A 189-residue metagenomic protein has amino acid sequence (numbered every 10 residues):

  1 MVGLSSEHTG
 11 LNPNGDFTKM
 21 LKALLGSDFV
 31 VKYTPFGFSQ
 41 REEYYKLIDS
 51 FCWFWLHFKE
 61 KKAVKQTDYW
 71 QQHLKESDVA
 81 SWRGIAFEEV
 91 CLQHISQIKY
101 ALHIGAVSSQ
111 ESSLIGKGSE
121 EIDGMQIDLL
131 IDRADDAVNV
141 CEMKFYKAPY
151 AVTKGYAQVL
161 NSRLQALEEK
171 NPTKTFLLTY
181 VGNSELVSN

Functional and structural regions predicted by a protein language model:
M1-H8: Short acidic, hydrophobic short linear motifs in intrinsically disordered regions
L11-S27: Short amphipathic alpha-helical interaction segments
G15, Y33-T34: A generic structural-conservation signal
A23, T34-N189: A cross-kingdom feature that marks ATP-driven nucleic-acid transaction machinery
